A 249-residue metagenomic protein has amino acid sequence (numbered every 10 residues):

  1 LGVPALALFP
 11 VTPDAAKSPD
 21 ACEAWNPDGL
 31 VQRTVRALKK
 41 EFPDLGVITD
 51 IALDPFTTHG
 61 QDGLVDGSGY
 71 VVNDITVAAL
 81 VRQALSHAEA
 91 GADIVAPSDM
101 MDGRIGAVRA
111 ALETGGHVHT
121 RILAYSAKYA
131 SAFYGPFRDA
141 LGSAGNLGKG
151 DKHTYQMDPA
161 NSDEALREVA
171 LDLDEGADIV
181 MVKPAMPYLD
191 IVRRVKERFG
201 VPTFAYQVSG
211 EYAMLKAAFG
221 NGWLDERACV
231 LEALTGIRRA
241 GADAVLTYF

Functional and structural regions predicted by a protein language model:
L1-F249: Alpha/beta enzyme core
